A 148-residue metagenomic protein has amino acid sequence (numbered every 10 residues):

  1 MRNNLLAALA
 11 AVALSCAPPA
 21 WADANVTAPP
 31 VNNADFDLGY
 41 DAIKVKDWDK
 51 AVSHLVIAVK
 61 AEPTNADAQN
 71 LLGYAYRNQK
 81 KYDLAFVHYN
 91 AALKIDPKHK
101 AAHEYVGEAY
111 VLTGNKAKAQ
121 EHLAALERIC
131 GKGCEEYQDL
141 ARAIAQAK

Functional and structural regions predicted by a protein language model:
N25-N33, Q120-K148: Terminal, low-structured helical/coil segments at or just beyond the last alpha-helical repeat
P30-A61: Alpha-helical segment of the N-proximal tetratricopeptide repeat
N32, A66-D67, K100-A101, G133-C134: Helix-start (N-cap) detector for alpha-helical repeat units in TPR-like alpha-solenoids, especially tetratricopeptide
A61, I95, R128-K132: Structural marker of alpha-solenoid helical repeat scaffolds
L71, Y105, D139-A143: Canonical tetratricopeptide repeat
